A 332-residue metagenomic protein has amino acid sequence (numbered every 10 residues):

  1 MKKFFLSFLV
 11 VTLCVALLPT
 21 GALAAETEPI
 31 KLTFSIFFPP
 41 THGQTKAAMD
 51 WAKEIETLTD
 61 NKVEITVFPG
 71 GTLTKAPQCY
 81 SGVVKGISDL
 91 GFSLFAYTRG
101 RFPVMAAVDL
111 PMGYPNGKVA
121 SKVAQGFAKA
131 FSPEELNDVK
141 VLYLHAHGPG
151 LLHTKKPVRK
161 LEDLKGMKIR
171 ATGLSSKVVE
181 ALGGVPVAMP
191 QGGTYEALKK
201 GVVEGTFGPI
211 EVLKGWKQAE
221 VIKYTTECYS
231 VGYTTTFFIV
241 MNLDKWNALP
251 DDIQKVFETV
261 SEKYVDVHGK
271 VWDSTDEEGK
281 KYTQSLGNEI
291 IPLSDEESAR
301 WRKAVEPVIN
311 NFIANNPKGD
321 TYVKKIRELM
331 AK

Functional and structural regions predicted by a protein language model:
M1-K31, K332: Short, low-complexity disordered leader/linker segments with a strong preference for bacterial N-terminal type II
A25-V119, F127, E134-K332: N-terminal secretory/targeting leader peptides
